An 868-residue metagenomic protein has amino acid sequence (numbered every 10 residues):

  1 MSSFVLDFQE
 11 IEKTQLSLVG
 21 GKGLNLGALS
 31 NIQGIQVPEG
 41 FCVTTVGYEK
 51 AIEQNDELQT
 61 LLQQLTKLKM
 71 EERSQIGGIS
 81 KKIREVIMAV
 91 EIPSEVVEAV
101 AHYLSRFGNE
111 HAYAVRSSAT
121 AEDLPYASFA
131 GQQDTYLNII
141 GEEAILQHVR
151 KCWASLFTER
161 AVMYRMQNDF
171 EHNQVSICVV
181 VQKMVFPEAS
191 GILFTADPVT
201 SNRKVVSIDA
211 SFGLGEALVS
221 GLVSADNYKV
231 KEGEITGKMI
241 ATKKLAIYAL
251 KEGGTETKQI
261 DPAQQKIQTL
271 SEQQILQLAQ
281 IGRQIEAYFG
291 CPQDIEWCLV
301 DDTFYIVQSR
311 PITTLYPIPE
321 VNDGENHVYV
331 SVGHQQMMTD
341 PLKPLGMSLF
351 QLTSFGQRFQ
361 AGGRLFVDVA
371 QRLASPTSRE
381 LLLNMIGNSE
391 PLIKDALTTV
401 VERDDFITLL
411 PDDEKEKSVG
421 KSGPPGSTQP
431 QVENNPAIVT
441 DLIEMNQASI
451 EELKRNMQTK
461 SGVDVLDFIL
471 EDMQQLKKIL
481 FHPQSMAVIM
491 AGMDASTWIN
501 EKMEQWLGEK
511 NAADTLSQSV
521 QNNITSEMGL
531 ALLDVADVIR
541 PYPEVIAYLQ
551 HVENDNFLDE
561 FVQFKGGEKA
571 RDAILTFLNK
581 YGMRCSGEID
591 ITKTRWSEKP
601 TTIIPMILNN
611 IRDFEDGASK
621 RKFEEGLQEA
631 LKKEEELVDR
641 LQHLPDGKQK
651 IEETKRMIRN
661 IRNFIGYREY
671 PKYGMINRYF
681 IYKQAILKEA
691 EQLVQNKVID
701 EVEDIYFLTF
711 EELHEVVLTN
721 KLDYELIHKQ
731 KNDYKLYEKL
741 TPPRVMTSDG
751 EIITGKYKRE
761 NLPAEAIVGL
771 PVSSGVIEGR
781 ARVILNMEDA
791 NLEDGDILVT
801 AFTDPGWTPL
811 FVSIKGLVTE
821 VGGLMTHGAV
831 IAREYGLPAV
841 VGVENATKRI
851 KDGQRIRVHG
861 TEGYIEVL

Functional and structural regions predicted by a protein language model:
M1-I35, E39, T45, I52 (+10 more regions): Conserved divalent-metal-coordinating catalytic cores that perform phosphate/pyrophosphate/nucleotidyl transfer
M1-V180, A189, K266-Q273, L278-A287 (+2 more regions): N-terminal beta-alpha lobe that positions the nucleotide/phosphoryl donor in ATP/NTP-coupled carboxylate activation
F41, N55-L62, S80-K81, P125-Q133 (+6 more regions): Short acidic (Asp/Glu) and glycine-rich catalytic loops that position anionic groups and cofactors
T45, R116-E122, M166-E171, W297-Y305 (+4 more regions): A glycine-rich phosphate-binding loop feature that marks nucleotide/adenosyl-phosphate handling sites
K67-M70, K620-G626, Q642-K648, Y670-I676: A ubiquitous short alpha-helical element
L104-Y113, A630, E634, V638-D639 (+2 more regions): Accessory helical subdomains and C-terminal extensions of nucleic-acid helicases that mediate DNA/RNA engagement
S117-A121, G131, V185, A210-L214 (+1 more regions): Glycine-rich beta-alpha junction loops
D123, E653-S748: Extended, domain-scale alpha-helical bundle/helix-rich regions
